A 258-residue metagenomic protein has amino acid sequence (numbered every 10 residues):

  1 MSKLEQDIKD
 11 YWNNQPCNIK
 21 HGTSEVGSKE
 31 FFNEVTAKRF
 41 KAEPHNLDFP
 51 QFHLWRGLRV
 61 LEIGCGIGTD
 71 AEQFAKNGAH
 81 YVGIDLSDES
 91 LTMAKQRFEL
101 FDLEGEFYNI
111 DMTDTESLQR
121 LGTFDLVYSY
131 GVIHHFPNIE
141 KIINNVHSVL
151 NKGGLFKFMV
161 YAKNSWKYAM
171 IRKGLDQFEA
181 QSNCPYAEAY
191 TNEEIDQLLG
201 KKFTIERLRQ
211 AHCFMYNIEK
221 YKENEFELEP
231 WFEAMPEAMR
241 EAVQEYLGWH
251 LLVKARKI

Functional and structural regions predicted by a protein language model:
E25-E30, N192-W231: Conserved catalytic loop of SAM-dependent methyltransferase domains
K29-L58: Conserved alpha-helix/loop element of class I SAM-dependent methyltransferases that forms part of the SAM/SAH-binding
L58-I63, I67-T115: Class I SAM-dependent methyltransferase SAM/SAH-binding core
S117-L126: A short acidic, Gly/Pro-enriched loop at the edge of an enzyme's catalytic core that lines a small-molecule cofactor
L126-N138: A short SAM/SAH-binding and catalytic strip from SAM-dependent methyltransferases
E140-L155: A short glycine-rich, Lys/Arg-flanked "PGG" loop and its adjoining helix->strand segment in the class I
L155-E179: Conserved class I S-adenosyl-L-methionine
D176-E194: Acceptor-substrate binding/catalytic loop of class I
